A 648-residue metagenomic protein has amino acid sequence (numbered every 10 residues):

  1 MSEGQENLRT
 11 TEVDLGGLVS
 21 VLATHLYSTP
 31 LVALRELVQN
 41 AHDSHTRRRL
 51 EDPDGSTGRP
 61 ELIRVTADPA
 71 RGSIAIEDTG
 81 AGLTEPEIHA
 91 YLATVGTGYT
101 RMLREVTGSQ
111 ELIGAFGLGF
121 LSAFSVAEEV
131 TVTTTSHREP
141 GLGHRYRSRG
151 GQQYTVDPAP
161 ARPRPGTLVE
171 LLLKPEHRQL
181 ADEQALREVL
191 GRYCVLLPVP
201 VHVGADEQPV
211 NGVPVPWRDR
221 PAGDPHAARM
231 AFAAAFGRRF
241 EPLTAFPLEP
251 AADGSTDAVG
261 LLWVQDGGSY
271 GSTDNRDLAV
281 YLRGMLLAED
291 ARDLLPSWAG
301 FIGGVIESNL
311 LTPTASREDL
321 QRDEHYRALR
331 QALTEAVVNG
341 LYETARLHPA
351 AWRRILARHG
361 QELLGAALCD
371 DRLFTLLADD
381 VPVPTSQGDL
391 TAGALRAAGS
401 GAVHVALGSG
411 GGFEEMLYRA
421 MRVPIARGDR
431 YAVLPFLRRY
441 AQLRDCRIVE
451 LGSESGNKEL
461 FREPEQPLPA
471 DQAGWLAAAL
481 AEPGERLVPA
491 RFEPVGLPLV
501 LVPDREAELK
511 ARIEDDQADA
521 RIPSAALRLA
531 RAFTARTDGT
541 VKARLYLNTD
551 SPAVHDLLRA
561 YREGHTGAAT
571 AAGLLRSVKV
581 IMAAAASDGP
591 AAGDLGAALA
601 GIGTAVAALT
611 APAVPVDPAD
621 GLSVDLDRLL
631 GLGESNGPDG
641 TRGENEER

Functional and structural regions predicted by a protein language model:
M1-E188, V195, A406, D620-R648: GHKL (Bergerat-fold) ATPase N-terminal catalytic module, capturing the glycine-rich phosphate-binding loop and acidic
L112, T133-Q153, K174-Q179, Q184-R648: GHKL/Bergerat-fold ATPase module in large chromosome/replication-associated machines
